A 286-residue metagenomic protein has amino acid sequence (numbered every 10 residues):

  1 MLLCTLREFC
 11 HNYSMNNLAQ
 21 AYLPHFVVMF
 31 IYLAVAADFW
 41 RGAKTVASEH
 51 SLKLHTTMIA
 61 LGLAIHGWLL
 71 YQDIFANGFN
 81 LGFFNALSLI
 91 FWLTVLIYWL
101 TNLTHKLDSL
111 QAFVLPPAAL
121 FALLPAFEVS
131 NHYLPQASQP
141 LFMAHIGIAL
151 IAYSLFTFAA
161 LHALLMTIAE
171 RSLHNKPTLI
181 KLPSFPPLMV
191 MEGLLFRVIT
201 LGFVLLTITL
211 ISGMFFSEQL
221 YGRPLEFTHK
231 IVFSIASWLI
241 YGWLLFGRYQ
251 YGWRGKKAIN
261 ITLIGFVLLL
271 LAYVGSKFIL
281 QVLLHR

Functional and structural regions predicted by a protein language model:
C10-Y32, A152-F156: Hydrophobic transmembrane alpha-helical segments in integral membrane proteins
Y22-F30, F79-F91, L225-S237: Structural signature of hydrophobic alpha-helical transmembrane segments
V28, M143-H162: Alpha-helical transmembrane segments
H50-T57, F84-L87, D108-A119, A258-L263: Cytoplasmic-side transmembrane-helix entry/capping segments in multi-pass membrane proteins
T104-A152: Hydrophobic alpha-helical segments and helix pairs
S212-S217, W238-G252: Transmembrane alpha-helical segments of integral membrane proteins
R248-L268: Interfacial loop-to-transmembrane junctions
L271-R286: Juxtamembrane boundary at the C-terminal end of a transmembrane helix
